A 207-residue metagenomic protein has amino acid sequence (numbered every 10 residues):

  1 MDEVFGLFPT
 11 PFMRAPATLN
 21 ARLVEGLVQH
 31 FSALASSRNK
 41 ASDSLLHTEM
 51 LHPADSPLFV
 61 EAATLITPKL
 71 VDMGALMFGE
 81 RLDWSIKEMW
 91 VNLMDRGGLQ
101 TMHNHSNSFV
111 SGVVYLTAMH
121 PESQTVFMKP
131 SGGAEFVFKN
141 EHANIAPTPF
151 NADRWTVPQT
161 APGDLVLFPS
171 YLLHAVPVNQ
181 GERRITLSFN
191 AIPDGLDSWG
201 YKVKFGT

Functional and structural regions predicted by a protein language model:
M1-R81, N92, K204-T207: Non-heme Fe(II)/2-oxoglutarate
G26, N179, S198-Y201: Short conserved micro-motifs at the rims of enzyme active sites and ligand-binding pockets
L76-K87, V91-N92, G98-H105, F109: Helix-adjacent hinge/juxtasegments
M89-V91, G112-V114, L187-A191: A structural signal for short, well-ordered beta-strand segments
D95-L165, P193-F205: Catalytic core of non-heme Fe(II) oxygenases with the double-stranded beta-helix
Q100-H103, H174-Q180: Short beta-strand His + acidic residue motifs that chelate non-heme Fe in jelly-roll/DSBH and cupin folds
N179-F189: Short, compositionally biased
